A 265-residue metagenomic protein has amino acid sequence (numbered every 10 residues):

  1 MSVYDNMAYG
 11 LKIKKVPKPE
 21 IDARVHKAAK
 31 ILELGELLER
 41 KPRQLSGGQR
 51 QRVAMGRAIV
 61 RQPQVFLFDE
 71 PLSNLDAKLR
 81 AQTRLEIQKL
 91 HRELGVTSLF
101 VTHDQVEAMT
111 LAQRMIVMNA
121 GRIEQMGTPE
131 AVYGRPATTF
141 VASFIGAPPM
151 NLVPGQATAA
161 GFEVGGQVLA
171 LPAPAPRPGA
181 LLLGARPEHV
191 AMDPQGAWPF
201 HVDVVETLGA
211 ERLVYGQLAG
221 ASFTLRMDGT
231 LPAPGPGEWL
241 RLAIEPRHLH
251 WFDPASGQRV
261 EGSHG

Functional and structural regions predicted by a protein language model:
M1-F140: ABC ATPase nucleotide-binding domains
P19, R40, V65, R84 (+8 more regions): Short linear functional motifs in flexible/disordered or boundary regions
A29, G48, G56, A142 (+3 more regions): Hydrophobic transmembrane signal anchors and adjacent membrane-proximal interface regions, especially in viral
P129-A159: ABC transporter nucleotide-binding domain
P148-N151, A160-G265: Non-catalytic connector elements of ABC transporters
